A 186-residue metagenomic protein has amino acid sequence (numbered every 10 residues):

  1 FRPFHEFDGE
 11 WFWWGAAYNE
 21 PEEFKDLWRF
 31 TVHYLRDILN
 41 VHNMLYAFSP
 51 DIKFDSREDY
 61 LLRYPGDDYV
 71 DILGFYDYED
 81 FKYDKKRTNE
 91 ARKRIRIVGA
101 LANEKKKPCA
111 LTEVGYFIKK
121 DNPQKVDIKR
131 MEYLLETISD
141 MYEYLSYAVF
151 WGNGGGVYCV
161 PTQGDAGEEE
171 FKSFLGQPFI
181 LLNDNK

Functional and structural regions predicted by a protein language model:
R2-P21, M44-S49: Active-site groove signature of glycoside hydrolases
R2-P3, W28-E58, K106-K119, S146-N153: Aromatic-lined carbohydrate-recognition surfaces of secreted/lumenal glycan-active proteins
E10-W13, D55-D59, K82-K85, I118-K125 (+1 more regions): Extracytoplasmic/secreted cell-surface and envelope-processing proteins
A16-D26, K86-K93, N122-R130: Alpha-helix N-cap and loop-to-helix initiation/capping positions
N19-V41, D67-D77: Acidic, His- and aromatic-enriched active-site or binding-groove loops in soluble protein domains that engage sugars
P50-P65, N89-L101, K129-T137: Alpha-helical scaffolding within the catalytic cores of extracellular/periplasmic polymer-degrading hydrolases
Y60-T88, W151: Aromatic- and acid-rich polysaccharide-binding/catalytic face of secreted or lumenal carbohydrate-active enzymes
K107-K186: Substrate-binding cleft of secreted/luminal carbohydrate-active enzymes
